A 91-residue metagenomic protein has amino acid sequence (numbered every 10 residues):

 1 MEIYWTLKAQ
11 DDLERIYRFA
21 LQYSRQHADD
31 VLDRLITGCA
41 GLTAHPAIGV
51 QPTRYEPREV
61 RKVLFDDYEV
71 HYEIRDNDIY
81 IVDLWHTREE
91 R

Functional and structural regions predicted by a protein language model:
M1-E2, R91: Absolute protein N-terminus
E2-E59: Basic, Lys/Arg-enriched alpha-helical interface segments
Q22, F65-R91: Enriched for short, Lys/Arg-rich terminal
A28, T37, L64-F65, R91: Sequence-pattern detector for short linear motifs and compositional/periodic biases rather than a specific fold
A47-N77: Basic/aromatic recognition patch in beta-strand/loop cores that engages polyanionic ligands
